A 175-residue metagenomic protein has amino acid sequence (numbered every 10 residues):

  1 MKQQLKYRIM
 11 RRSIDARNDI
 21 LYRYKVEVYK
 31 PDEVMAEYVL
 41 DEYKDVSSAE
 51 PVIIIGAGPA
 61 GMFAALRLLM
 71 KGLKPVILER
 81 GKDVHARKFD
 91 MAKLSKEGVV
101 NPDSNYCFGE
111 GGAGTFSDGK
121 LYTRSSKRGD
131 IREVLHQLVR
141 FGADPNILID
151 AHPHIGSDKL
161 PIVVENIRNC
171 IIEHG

Functional and structural regions predicted by a protein language model:
M1-F116, K120-Q137, F141-G175: Residues forming the flavin
